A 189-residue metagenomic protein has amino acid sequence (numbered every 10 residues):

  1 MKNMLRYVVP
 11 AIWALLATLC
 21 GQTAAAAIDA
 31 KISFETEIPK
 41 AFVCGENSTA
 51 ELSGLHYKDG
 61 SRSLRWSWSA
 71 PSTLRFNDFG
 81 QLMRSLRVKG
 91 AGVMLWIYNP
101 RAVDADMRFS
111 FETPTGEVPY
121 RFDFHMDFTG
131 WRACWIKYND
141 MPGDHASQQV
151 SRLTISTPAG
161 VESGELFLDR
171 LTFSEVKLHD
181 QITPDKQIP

Functional and structural regions predicted by a protein language model:
M1-V8: N-terminal secretory signal peptides that target proteins for export/translocation
V9-G21: Bacterial N-terminal signal peptides
A25-N47, K177-P189: Extracellular carbohydrate-recognition regions
A27, G45, Y57-D59, L86-G90 (+2 more regions): Short, surface-exposed loop/turn motifs at beta-strand boundaries within globular domains
L52-L74: Short carbohydrate-recognition loop motifs
W68-D144, V161-F167, T172-K177: Extracellular ligand-binding interfaces
G143-T154: Noncatalytic modules at the cell exterior or secretory-pathway interfaces, chiefly beta-strand-rich lectin/adhesion
T154-E162: Short beta-strand-plus-loop segments that form exposed binding edges in beta-rich domains
